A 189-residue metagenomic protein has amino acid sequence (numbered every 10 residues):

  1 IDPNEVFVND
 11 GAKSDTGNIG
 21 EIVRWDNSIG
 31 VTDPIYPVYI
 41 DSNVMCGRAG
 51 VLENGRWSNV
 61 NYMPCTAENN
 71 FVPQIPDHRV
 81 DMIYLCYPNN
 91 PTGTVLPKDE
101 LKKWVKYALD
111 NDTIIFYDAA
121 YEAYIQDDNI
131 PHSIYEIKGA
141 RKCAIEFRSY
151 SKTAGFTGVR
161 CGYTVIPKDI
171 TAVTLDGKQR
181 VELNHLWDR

Functional and structural regions predicted by a protein language model:
I1-D110, E122-I137: Conserved core of the PLP fold type I
V44, E53, E136-R189: Conserved core segment of the aminotransferase class I/II
D110-N111, A144: Alpha-helical hydrophobic/aromatic positions enriched in membrane-embedded helices and signal peptides
A119: Walker B catalytic acidic pair
